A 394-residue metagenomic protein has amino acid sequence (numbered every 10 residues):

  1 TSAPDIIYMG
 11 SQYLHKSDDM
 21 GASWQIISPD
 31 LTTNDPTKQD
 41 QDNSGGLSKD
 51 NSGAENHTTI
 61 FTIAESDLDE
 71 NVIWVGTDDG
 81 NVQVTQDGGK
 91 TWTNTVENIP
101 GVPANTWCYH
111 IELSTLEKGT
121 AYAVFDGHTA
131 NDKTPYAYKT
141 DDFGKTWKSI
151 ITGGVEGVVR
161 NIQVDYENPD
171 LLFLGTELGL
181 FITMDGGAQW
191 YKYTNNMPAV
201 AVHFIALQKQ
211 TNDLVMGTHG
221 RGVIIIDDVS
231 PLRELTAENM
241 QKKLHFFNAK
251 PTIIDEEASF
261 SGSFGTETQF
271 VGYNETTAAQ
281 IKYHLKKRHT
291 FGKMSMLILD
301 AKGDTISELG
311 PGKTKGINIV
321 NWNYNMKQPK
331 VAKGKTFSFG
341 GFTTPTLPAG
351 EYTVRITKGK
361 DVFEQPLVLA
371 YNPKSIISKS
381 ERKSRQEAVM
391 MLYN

Functional and structural regions predicted by a protein language model:
T1-F270, T276-A279, H284: Beta-propeller blade termini and top-face loops
A237-N394: Extracytoplasmic/secretory ectodomains and luminal regions
